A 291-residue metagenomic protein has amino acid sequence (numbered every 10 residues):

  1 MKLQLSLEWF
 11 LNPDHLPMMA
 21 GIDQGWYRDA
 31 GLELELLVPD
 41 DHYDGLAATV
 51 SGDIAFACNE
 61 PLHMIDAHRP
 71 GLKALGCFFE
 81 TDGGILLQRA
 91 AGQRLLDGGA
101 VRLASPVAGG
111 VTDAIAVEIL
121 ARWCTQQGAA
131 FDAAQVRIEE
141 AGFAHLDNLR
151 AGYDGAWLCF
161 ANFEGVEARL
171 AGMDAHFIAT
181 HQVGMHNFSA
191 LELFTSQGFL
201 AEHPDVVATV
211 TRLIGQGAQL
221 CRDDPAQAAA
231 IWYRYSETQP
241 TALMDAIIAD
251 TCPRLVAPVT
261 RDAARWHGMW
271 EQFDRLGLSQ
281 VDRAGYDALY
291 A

Functional and structural regions predicted by a protein language model:
K2-E139, G155-C159: Short, glycine-/small- and polar/acidic-enriched structural segments that line small-molecule recognition paths
D44-L46, A144-L149, E164-G165: Short, hydrophobic alpha-helical packing/hinge segments within bilobed ligand-binding/sensory domains
P61, A151-Y235: Pocket-lining segment of extracytoplasmic ligand-binding domains
I65-R69, L149, R169: Short loop/helix-cap segments at secondary-structure boundaries that form the rim of catalytic
L75-G83, A108, G142, L170-A171 (+1 more regions): Short Pro/Gly-enriched coil loops immediately N-terminal to beta-strands
G84-A90, I115, D147-L149, E167 (+1 more regions): Short, charged, surface-exposed secondary-structure boundary motifs
H203-L276: Secondary-structure end/capping motifs
W270-A291: Conserved C-terminal helix/tail region of periplasmic/extracytoplasmic solute-binding proteins
